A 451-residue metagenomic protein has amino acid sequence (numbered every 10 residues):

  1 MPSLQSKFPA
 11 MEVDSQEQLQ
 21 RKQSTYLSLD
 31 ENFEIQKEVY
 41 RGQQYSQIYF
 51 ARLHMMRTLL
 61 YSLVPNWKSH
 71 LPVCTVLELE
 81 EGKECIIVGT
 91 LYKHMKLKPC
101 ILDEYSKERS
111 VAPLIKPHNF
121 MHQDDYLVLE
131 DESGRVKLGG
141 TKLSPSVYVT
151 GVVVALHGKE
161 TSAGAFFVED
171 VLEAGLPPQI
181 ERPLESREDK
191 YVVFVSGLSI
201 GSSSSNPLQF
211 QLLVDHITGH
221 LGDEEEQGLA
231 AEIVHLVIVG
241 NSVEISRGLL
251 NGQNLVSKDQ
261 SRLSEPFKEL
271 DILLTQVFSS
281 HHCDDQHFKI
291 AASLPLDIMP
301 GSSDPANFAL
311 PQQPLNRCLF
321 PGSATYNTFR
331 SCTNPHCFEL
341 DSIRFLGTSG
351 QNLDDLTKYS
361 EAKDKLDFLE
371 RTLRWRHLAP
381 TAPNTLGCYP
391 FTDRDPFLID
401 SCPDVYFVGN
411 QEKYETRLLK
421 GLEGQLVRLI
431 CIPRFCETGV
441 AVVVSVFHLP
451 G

Functional and structural regions predicted by a protein language model:
M1-G451: Extended recognition/assembly regions associated with phosphoester-bond processing machinery
